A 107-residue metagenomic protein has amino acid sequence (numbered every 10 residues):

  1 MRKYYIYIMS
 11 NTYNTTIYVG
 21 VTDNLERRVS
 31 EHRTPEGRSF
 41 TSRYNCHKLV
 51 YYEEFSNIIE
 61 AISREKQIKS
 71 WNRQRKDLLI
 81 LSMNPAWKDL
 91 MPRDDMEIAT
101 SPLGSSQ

Functional and structural regions predicted by a protein language model:
M1-R38, S42-Y52, I59-K66, L79 (+2 more regions): GIY-YIG nuclease catalytic motif and its immediate N-terminal context
K69: Catalytic/regulatory signature loops of cyclic-dinucleotide turnover enzymes and related class III nucleotidyl cyclases
N72-R73: A common structural junction motif
